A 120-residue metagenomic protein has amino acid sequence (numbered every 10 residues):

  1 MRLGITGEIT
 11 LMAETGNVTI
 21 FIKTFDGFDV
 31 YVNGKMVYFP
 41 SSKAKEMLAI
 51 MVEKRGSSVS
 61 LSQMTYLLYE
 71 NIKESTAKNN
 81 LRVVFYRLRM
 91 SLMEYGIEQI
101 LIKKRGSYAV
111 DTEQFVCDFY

Functional and structural regions predicted by a protein language model:
M1-Y120: Intrinsically disordered, low-complexity protein-interaction/activation regions
